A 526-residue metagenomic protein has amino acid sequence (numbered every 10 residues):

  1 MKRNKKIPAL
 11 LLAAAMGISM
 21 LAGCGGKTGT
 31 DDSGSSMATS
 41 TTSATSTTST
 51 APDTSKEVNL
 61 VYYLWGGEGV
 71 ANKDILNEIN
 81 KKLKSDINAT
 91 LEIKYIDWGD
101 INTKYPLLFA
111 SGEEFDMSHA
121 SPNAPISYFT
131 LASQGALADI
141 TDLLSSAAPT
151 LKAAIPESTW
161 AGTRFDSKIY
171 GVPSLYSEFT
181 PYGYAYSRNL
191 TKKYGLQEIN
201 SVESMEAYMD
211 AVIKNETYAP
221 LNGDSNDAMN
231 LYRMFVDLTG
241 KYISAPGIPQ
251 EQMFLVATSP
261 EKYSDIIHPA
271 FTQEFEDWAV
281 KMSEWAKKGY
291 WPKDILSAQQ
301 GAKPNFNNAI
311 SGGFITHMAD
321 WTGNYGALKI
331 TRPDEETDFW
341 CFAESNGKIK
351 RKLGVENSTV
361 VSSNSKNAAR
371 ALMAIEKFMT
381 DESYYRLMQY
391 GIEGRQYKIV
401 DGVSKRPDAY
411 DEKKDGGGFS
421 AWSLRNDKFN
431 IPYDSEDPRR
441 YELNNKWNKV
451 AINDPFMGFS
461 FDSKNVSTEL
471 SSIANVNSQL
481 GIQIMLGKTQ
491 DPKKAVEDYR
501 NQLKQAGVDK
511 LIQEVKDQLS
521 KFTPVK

Functional and structural regions predicted by a protein language model:
K2, I7, L11-L12, M20-K526: Extracytoplasmic/secretory soluble proteins
